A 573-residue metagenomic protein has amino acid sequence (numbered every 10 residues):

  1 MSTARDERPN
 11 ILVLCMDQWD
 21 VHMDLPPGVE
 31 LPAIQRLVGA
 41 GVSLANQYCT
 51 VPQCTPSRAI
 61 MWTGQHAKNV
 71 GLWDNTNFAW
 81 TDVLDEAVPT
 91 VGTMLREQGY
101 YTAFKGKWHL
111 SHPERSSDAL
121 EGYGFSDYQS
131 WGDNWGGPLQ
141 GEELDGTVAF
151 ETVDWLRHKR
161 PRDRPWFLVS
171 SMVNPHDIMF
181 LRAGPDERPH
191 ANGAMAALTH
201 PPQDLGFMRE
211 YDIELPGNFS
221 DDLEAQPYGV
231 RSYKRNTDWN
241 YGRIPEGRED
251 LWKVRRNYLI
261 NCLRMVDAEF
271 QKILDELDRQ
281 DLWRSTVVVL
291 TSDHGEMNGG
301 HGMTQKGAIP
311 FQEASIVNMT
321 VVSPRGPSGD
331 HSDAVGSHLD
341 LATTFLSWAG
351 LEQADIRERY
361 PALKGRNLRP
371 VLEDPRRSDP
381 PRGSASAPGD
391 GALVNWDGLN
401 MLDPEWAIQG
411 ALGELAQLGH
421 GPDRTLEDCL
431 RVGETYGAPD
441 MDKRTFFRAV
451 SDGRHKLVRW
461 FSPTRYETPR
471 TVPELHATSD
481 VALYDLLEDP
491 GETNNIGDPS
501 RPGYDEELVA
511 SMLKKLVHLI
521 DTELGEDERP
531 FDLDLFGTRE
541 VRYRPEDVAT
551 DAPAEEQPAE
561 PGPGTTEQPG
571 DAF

Functional and structural regions predicted by a protein language model:
S2-P9, V13-M16, V21, S43 (+8 more regions): Long, internal low-complexity/basic segments
R5-D6, Q18-G28, P161-R164, M172-S285 (+4 more regions): Active-site-proximal cap/lid insertion segments
I11-D17, L95, K107, F167-S170 (+4 more regions): A short aromatic-rich beta-strand->coil structural motif
D20-D24, Q53-R58, N69-L72, T102-F104 (+13 more regions): Short catalytic/ligand-binding loop motif for oxyanion handling, primarily in non-cytosolic enzymes, centered on
H22-R58, G64-Q65, N69, G99-A103 (+1 more regions): Short, structured active-site-proximal loop/turn typified by the sulfatase FGly-forming signature C/S-X-P-X-R
I60-W166, M172-A196: Catalytic-site neighborhoods of secreted/periplasmic enzymes that process anionic sulfate/phosphate groups
W62, N69, D127-W135, Q271-L274 (+4 more regions): Substrate-binding rim/cap in mid-to-C-terminal beta-strand-loop elements of soluble/periplasmic
D186, Q312-E313, N395-D498, A554-E555: C-terminal, low-complexity/hydrophilic appendages and adjacent surface loops of extracellular/periplasmic anionic
